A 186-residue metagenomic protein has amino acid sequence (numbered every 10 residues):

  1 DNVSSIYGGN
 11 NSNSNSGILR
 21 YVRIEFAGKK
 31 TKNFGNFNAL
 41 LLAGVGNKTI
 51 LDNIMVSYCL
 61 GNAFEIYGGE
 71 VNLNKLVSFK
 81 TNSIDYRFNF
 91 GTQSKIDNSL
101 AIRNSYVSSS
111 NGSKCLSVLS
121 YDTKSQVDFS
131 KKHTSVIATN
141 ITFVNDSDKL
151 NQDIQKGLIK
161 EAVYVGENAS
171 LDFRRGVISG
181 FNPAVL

Functional and structural regions predicted by a protein language model:
D1-L186: Extracellular beta-rich repeat passengers
